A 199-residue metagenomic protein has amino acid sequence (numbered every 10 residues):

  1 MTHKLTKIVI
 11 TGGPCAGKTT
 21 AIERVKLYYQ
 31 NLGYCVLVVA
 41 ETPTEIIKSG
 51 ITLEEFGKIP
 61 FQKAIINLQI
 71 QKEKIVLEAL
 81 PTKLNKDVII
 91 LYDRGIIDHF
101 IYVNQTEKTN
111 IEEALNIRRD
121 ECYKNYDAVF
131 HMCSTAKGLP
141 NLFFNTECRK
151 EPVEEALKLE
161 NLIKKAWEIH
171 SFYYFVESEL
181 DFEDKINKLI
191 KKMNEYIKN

Functional and structural regions predicted by a protein language model:
M1-K7: Phosphate-binding P-loop
I10: Hydrophobic anchor at the beta1->P-loop junction of P-loop NTPases
P14: The conserved Walker
K18: Conserved lysine of the Walker
A21: Hydrophobic positions on the alpha1 helix immediately C-terminal to the Walker A/P-loop
K26-L68: Conserved substrate/cofactor phosphate-moiety recognition/catalytic segment in nucleotide-dependent phosphotransferases
I51-L91, G95-I96, F100-T109: Conserved nucleotide-sensing/catalytic segment adjacent to the nucleotide-binding pocket in NTP-handling enzymes
Y102, T106-E168, E177-D184: A glycine- and Lys/Arg-enriched "phosphate-lid" helix/loop adjacent to the NTP-binding pocket of small-molecule kinases
